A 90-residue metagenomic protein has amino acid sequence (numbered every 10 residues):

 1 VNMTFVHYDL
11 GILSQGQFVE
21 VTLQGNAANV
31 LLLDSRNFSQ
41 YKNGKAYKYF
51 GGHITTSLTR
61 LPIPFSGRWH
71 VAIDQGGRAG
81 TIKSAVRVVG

Functional and structural regions predicted by a protein language model:
V1-G90: Acidic, Ser/Thr/Pro
